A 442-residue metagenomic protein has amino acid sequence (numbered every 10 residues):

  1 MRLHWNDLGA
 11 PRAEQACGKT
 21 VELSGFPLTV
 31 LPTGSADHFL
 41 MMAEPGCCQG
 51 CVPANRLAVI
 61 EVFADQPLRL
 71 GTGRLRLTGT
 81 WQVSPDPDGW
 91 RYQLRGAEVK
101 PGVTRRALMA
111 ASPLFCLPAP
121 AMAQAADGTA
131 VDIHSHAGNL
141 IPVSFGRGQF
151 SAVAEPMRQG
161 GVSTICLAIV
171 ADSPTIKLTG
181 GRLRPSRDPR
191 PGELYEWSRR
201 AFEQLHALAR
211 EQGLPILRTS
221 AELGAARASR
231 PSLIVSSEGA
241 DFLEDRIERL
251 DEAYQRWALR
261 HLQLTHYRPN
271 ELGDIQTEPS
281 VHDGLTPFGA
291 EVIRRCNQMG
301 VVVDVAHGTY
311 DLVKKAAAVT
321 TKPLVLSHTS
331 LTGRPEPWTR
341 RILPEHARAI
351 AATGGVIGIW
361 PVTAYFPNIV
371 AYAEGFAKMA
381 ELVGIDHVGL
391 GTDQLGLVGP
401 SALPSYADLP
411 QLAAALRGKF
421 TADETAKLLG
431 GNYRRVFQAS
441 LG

Functional and structural regions predicted by a protein language model:
M1-A107, S112, M122, F366-I369: OB-fold and OB-like single-stranded nucleic-acid-recognition modules and their adjacent interaction interfaces
V52, A316, E336-T339, I369-V370 (+1 more regions): Short, well-ordered secondary-structure micro-motifs
P118-P120: N-terminal signal peptide c-region/cleavage motif recognized by signal peptidases
M122-W360, A364-F366, F376-A380, H387 (+2 more regions): Extended, charged catalytic domains and RNA/DNA-binding interfaces, predominantly in divalent-metal-using enzymes
C166, V388-G391, A426-L429: Conserved active-site loop/cleft motifs that coordinate metal ions or position small ligands
W360-P361, V383-L403: Short acidic/histidine-rich active-site segments
I369, L397-G399, L416-K419: Outer-membrane beta-barrel pore domains
P404-G442: Mid-to-C-terminal alpha-helical segments outside catalytic/metal-binding sites
